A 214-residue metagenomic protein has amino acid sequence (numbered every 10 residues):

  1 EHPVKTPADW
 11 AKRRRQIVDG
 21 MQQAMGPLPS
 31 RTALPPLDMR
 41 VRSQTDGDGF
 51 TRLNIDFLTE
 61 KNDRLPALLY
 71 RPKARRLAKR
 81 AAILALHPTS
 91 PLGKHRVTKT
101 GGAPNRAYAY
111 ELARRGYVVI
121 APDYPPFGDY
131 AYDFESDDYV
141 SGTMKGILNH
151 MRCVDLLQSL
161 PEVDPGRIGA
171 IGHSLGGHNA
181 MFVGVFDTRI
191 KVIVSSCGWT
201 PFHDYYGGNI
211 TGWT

Functional and structural regions predicted by a protein language model:
E1-L28: N-terminal pre-domain segments of enzymes
P29-A78: N-terminal cap/lid segment of alpha/beta-hydrolase-fold proteins
A78-S159, F202-N209: Cap/lid segment of the alpha/beta-hydrolase catalytic domain
L112, V183-G184: Aromatic pocket-lining residues of Rossmann-like dinucleotide-binding sites
E162-S174: Alpha/beta-hydrolase fold nucleophile elbow
G172-F182: Glycine-rich nucleophile elbow surrounding the catalytic serine of serine-hydrolase chemistry
V185-K191: Conserved hydrolase catalytic core segment
V192-T214: Mobile cap/lid helix-loop segments that gate and shape the active-site cleft of serine hydrolases
